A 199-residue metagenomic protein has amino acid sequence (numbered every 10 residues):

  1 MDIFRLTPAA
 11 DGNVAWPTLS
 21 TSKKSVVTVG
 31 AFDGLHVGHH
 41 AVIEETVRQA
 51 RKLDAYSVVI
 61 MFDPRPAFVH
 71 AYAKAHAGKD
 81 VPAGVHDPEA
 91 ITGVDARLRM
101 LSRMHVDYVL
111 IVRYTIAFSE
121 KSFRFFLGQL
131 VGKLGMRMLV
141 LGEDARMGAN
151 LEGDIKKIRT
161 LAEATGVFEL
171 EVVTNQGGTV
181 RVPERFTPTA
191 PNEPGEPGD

Functional and structural regions predicted by a protein language model:
M1-D199: Nucleotidyltransferase catalytic core that binds NTPs
